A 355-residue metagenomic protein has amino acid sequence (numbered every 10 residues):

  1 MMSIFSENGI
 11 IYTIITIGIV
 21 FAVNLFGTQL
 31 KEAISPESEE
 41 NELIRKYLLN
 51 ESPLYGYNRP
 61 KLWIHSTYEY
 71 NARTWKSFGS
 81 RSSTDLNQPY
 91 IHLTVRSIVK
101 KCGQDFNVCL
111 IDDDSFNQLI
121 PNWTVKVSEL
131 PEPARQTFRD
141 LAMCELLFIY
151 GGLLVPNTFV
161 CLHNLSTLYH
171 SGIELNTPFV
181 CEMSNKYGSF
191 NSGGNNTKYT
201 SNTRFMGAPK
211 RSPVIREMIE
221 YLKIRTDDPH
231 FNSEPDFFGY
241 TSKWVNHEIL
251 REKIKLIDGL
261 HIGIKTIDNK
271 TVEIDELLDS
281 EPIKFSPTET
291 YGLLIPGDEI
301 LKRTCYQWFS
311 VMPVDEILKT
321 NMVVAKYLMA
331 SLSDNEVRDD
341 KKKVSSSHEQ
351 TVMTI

Functional and structural regions predicted by a protein language model:
M1-R139, N157-I355: Glycosyltransferase-associated regions of secretory-pathway enzymes, highlighting luminal stem/catalytic domains
D140-G152: Small-residue hinge/turn detector
